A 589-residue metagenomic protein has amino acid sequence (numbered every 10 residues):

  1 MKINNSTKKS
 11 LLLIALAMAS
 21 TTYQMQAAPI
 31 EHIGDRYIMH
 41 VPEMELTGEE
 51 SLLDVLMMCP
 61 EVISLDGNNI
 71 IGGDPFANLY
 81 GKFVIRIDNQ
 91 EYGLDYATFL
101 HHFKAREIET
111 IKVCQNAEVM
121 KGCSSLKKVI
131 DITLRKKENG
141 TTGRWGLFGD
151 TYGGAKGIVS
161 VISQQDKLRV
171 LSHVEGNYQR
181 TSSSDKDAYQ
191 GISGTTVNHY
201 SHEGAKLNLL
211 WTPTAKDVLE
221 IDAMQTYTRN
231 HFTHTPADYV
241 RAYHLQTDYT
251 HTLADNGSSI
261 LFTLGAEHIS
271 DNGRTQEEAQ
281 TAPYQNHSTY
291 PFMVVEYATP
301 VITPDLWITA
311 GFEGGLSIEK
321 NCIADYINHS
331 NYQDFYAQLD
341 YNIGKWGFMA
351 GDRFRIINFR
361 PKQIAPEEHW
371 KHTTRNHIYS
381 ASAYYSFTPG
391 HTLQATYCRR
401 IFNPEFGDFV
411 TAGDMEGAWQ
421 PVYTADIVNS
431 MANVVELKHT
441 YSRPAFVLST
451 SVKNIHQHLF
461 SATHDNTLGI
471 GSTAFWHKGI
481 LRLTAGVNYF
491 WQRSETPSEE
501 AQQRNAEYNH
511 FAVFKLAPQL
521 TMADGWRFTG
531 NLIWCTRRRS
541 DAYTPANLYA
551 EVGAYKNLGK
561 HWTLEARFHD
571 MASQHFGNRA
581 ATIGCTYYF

Functional and structural regions predicted by a protein language model:
A28-I33, I38, L53-Y92: Extracytoplasmic beta-strand/coil segments of soluble accessory domains associated with Gram-negative outer-membrane
L52-V55, I70-P75, I85-R86, T98 (+3 more regions): N-terminal periplasmic accessory domains that precede and gate Gram-negative outer-membrane beta-barrel machines
Q90-N116, V159: Short acidic/polar hinge/loop motifs at secondary-structure boundaries that mediate gating or recognition
L147-G153, Q165, G176-R180, Q225-R229 (+14 more regions): Transmembrane beta-strands of outer-membrane beta-barrel pores
G153-R180, Q190-H231, R241-H251, A381: Transmembrane beta-barrel wall of Gram-negative outer-membrane proteins
G204-T228, D238-I364, W370, S442-L448 (+1 more regions): Face-selective signature of the C-terminal outer-membrane beta-barrel domain
A242, H369-H372, P389-H391, I401-S449 (+1 more regions): Outer-membrane beta-barrel signature, preferentially recognizing the C-terminal barrel domain of Gram-negative
K438, G577-F589: Outer-membrane beta-barrel "beta-signal"
